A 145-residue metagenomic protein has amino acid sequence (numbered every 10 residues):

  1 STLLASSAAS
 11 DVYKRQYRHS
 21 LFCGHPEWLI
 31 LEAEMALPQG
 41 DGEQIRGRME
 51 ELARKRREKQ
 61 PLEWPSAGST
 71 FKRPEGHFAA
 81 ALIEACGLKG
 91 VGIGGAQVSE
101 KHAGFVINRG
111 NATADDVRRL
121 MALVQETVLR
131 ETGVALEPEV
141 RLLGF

Functional and structural regions predicted by a protein language model:
S1-A9, Y13: Single conserved hydrophobic/aromatic residue that forms the stacking wall/gate of nucleotide- or nucleobase-binding
S10-R119, E126-T127, E131, A135-F145: Phosphate/pyrophosphate- and phosphate-bearing ligand-binding catalytic cores of soluble enzymes
